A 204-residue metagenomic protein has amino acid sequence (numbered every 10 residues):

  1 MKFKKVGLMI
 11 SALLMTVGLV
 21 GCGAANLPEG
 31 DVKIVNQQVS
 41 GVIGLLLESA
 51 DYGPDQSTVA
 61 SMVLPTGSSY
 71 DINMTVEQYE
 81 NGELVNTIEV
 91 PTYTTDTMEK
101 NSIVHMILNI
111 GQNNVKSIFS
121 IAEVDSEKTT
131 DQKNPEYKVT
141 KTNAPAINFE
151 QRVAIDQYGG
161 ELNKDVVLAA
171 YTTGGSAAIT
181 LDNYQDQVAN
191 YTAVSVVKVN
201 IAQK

Functional and structural regions predicted by a protein language model:
M1-I10: Bacterial N-terminal signal peptides that target proteins for export
V17-G21: C-terminal motif of bacterial Sec signal peptides marking the signal peptidase cleavage site
G23-N81: Short N-terminal edge-element motif at the start of the domain
N81-I88: Short aromatic-acidic-glycine turn motif
P91-K204: Extracytoplasmic electrostatic interaction patches
